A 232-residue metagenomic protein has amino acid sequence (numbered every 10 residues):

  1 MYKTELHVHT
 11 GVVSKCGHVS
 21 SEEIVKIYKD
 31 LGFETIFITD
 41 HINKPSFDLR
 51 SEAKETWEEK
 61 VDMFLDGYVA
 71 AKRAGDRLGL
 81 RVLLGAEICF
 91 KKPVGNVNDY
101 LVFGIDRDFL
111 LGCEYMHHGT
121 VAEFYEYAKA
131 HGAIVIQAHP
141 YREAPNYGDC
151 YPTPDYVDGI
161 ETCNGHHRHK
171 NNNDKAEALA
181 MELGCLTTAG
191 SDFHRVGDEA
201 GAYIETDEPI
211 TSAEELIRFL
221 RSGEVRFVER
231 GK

Functional and structural regions predicted by a protein language model:
M1-C89, T153-D155, T188, R195-G197 (+1 more regions): An N-terminally biased module of ancient metal coordination in phosphate/nucleic-acid-related enzymes
M1-S14, H18-K26, K91-D108, E126 (+2 more regions): Charged catalytic cores and adjacent phosphate/nucleic-acid-binding surfaces used for phosphate/nucleic-acid chemistry
S20, M63-G67, M116, T120 (+2 more regions): Soluble or luminal CAZymes and related metallo-dependent hydrolases
I36-I38, I136-Q137, E161: Conserved beta-strand positions in the central sheet of alpha/beta enzyme cores
H41, P140, G165: Flexible loop residues that form catalytic and substrate-binding hotspots at small-molecule/glycan-binding clefts
K54-E58, D108-C113: Glycine-rich tight-turn/loop motif centered on a GG-T
G112-A144: Internal catalytic-core helix/loop-beta-alpha segment that presents or stabilizes conserved functional determinants
